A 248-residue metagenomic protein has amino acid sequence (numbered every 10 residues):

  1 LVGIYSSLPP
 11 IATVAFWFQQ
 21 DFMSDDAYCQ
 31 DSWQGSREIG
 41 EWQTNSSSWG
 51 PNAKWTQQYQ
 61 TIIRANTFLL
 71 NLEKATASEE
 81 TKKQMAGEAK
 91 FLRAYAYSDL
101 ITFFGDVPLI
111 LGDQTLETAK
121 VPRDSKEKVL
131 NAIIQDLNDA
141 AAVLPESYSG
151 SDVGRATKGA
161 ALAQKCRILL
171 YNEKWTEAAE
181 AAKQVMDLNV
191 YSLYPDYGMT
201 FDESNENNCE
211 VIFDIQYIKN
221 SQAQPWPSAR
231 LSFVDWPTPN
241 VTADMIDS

Functional and structural regions predicted by a protein language model:
L1-Q34, N138-D139, R155-S248: An aromatic- and glycine-enriched ligand-binding surface/loop that stacks and positions planar moieties
V2-I11, W33-F104, A119-K120, D124-K128 (+2 more regions): Conserved, well-structured interaction surfaces
Q43, I110, D214: Residue-level detector of conserved, well-ordered beta-strand and adjacent loop positions that form binding/recognition
S46, G50-T61, T81, V121-A132 (+6 more regions): Extracytoplasmic/periplasmic, Sec-exported soluble proteins
I101-G112, W175-A182: Short, well-structured active-site flanking segments
P108-D113, A142-D152, S192-G198: Glycine- and aromatic-rich loop/turn segments at beta-sheet edges
